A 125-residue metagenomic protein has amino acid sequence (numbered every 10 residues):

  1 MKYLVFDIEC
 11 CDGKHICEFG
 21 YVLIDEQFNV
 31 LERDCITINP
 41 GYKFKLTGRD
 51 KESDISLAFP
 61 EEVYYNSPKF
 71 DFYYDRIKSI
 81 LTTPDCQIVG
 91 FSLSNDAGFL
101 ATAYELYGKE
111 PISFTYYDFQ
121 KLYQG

Functional and structural regions predicted by a protein language model:
K2-L4, C10-A101: Conserved non-catalytic scaffold segment of RNase H-like nuclease domains
Y42, K109-E110, K121: Short, surface-exposed, charged/polar-biased interaction segments
S94-Y117: Substrate-recognition/cap helix-loop segment adjacent to the acidic, metal-dependent catalytic center of Asp-based
Y116-G125: Short alpha-helix plus adjacent loop in nuclease-associated cores
